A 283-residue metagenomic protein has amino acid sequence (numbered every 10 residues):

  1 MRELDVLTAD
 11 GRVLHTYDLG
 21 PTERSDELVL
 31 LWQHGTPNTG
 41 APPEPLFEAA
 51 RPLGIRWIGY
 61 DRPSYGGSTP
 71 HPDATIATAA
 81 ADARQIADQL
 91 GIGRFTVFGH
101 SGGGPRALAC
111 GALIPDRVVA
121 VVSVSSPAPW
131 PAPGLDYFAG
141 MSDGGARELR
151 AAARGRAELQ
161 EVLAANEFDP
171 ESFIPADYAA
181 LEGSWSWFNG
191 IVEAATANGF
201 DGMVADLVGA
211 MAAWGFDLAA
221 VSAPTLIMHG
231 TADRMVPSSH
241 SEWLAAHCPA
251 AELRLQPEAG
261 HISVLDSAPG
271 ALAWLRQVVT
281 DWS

Functional and structural regions predicted by a protein language model:
R12-G67: Conserved HGGG/HGGXW glycine-rich cap/lid loop of the alpha/beta-hydrolase fold
W32-T36, S101, S126, G230: Glycine-rich His-Gly loop
T78-T96: Conserved acidic catalytic loop of the alpha/beta-hydrolase fold
R94-D136: Conserved hydrolase catalytic core segment
G140-F216: Alpha/beta-hydrolase
V221, I227-H229, D233: Short beta-strand/loop motif that positions the catalytic acidic residue of the alpha/beta-hydrolase fold
R234-H240: Conserved alpha/beta-hydrolase "acid-adjacent" motif
A251-S283: Catalytic active-site module of serine/aspartate enzymes centered on a nucleophile-bearing elbow/loop
